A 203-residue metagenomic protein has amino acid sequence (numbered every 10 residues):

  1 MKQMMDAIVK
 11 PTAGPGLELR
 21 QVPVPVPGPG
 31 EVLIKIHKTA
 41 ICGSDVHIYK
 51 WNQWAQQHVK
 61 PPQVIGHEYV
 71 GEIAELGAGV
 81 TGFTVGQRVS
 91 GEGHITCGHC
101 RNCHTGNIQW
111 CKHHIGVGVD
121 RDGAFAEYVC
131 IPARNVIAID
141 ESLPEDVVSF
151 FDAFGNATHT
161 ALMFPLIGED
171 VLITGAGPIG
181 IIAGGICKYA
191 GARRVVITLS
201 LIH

Functional and structural regions predicted by a protein language model:
A7-V26, G43-E75, S90, I108-D122: N-terminal glycine-rich cofactor-binding segment
P25-T39, W54-R101, D140-S142: Glycine-rich beta-strand-centered segment in the early N-terminal region that forms part of a ligand/cofactor-binding
H58, C97-T174: NAD(P)H dinucleotide-binding glycine-rich loop of Rossmann-like/cofactor-binding domains, especially the beta1-alpha1
G180-I181: N-terminal Rossmann-fold NAD(P) dinucleotide-binding loop
Y189-R194: Conserved S-adenosyl-L-methionine
T198-L199: Conserved acidic E/D residue at the C-terminus of a beta-strand in Rossmann-like folds
I202-H203: Conserved small/polar residues in nucleotide/adenosyl-binding loops
